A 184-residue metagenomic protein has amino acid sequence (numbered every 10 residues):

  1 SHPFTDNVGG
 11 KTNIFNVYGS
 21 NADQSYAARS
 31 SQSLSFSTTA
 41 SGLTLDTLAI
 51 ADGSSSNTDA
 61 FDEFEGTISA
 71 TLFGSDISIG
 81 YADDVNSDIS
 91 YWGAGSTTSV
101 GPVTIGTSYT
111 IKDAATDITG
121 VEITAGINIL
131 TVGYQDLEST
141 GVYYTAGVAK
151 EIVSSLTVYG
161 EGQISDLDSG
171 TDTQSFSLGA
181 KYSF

Functional and structural regions predicted by a protein language model:
S1, F15-S20, Q24-A27, Q32 (+5 more regions): Beta-stranded membrane pore/translocator domains
S1-D52, A60, S69-F73: Outer membrane beta-barrel
S1-P3, N21, L48-D52, T71 (+5 more regions): Outer-membrane beta-barrel pore domains and translocons
D59-T145: Detector for outer-membrane/organellar transmembrane beta-barrel domains, recognizing the amphipathic beta-strand
L72, I127, A146, K150 (+1 more regions): Outer-membrane beta-barrel "beta-signal"
T131-G133, L156-Q163: Conserved active-site loop/cleft motifs that coordinate metal ions or position small ligands
